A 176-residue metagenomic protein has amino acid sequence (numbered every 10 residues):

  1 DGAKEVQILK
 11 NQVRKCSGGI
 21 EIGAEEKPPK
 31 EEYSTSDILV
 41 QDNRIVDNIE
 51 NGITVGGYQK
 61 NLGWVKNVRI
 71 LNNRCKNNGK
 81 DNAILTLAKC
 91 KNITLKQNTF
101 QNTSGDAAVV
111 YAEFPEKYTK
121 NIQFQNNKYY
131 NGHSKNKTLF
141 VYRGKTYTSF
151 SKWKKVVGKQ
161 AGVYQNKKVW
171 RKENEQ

Functional and structural regions predicted by a protein language model:
D1-Q176: Extracellular parallel beta-helix/beta-solenoid repeat domains
